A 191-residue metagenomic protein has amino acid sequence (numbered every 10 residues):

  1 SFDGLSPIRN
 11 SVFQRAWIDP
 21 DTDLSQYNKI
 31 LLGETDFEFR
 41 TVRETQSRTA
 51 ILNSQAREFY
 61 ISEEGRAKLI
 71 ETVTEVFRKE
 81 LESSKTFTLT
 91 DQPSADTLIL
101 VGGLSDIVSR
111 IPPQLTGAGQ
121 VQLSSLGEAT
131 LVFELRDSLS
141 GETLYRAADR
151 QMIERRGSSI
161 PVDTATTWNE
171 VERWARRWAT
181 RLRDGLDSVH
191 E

Functional and structural regions predicted by a protein language model:
S1-E71, D187-E191: A structural "domain/chain start" motif
S1-I18, L126-E128, L139-A147, Q151-E191: C-terminal/domain-edge helix-coil "capping" segments
E34-F39, L104-V108, R150: Generic short beta-strand segments
A56-I70, F87-L89, I160-N169: Second-shell loop/turn segments in exported
F77-T86, S109, A179, R183-H190: Sec-exported extracytoplasmic/periplasmic mature domains
K79-E142, E154-V162: Surface-exposed short loop/turn segments
